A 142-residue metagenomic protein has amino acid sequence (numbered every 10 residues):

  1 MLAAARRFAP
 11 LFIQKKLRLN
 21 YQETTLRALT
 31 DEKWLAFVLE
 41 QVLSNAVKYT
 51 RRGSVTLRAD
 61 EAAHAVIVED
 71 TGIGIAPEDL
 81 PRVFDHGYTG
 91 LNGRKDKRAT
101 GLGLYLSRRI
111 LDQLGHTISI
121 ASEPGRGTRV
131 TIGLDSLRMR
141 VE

Functional and structural regions predicted by a protein language model:
E23, R27-T30: Conserved micro-motifs of the catalytic ATP-binding
A46-V47: Short helix-loop "hinge" at the ATP-lid/N-box region of the Bergerat-fold HATPase_c
R52-H64: Short beta-strand/loop element within the Bergerat-fold HATPase_c
D70: Acidic ATP/Mg2+-coordinating residue in the GHKL
I75-Y88: Short conserved segment of the HATPase_c
Y88-R98: Glycine-rich ATP-lid/hinge loop adjacent to the conserved G-boxes
G115-H116: Conserved glycine-rich
